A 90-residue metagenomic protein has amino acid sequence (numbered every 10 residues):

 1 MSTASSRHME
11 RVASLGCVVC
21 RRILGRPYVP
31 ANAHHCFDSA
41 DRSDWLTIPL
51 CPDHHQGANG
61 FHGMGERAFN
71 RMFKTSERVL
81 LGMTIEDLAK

Functional and structural regions predicted by a protein language model:
S2-N32: Short cysteine-rich loop/turn motifs with clustered Cys
A13, P52, R71: Short polybasic/polar patches that bind polyanions
V18-V19, P49-P52: Cys/His/Pro-rich metal-binding microdomains
A31, I48-P49: A broad, low-specificity signal marking well-ordered, structured residues that form hydrophobic/aromatic
H34-C36: Catalytic histidine site
S39-I48, Q56-K90: Polybasic, low-complexity binding patches
